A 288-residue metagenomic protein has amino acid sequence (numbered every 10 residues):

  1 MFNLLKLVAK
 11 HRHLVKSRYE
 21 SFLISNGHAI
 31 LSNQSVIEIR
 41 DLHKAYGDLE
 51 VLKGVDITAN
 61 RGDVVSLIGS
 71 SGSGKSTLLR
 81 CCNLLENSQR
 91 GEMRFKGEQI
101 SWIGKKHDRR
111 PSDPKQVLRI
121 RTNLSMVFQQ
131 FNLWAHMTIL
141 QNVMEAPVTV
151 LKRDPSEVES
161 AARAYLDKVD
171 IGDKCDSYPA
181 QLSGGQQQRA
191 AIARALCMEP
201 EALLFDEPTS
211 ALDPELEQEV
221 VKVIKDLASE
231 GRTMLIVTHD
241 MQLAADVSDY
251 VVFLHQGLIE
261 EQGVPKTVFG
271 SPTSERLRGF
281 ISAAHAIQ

Functional and structural regions predicted by a protein language model:
I68-S70: The feature captures the beta-strand-to-loop junction immediately N-terminal to the Walker
S177-A180, M198, E230: Conserved signature/switch motifs of ABC ATPase nucleotide-binding domains
L203-D206: Catalytic Walker B motif of ABC-type/P-loop ATPase nucleotide-binding domains
P214-L216: Helix N-cap at the start of a conserved alpha-helix in ABC-type nucleotide-binding domains
A244-D246: A short, surface-exposed alpha-helical micro-motif characterized by mixed small hydrophobic and charged/polar residues
Q262-G263: ABC ATPase "signature
